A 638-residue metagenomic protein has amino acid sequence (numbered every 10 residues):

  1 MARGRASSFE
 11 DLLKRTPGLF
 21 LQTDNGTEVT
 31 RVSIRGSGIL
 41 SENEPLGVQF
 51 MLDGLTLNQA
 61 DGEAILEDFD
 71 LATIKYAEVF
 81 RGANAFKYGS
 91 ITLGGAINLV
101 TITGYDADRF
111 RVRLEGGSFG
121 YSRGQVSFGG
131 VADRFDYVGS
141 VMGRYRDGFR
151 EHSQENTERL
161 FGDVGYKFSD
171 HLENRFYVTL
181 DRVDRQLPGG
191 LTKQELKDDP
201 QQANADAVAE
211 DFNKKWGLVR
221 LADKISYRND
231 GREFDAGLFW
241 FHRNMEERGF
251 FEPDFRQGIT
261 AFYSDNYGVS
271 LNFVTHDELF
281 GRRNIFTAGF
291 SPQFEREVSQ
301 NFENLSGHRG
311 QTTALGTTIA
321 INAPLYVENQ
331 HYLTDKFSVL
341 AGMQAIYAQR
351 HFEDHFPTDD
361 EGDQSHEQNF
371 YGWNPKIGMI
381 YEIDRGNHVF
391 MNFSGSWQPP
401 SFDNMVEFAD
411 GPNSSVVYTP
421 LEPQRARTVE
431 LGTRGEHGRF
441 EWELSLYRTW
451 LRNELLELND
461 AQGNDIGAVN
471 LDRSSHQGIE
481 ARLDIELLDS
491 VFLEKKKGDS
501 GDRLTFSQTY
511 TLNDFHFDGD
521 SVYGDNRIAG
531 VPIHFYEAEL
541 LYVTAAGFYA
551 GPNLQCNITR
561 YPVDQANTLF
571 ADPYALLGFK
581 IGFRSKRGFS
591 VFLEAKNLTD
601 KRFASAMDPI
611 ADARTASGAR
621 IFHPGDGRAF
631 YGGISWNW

Functional and structural regions predicted by a protein language model:
E10-L55: Extracytoplasmic beta-strand/coil segments of soluble accessory domains associated with Gram-negative outer-membrane
V48, L55-R81: Short acidic/polar hinge/loop motifs at secondary-structure boundaries that mediate gating or recognition
R109, G116-Y145, R150-P188, N213-N229 (+5 more regions): Transmembrane beta-barrel wall of Gram-negative outer-membrane proteins
F135, K224-N229, E233-G249, E382 (+6 more regions): Membrane-embedded beta-barrel scaffold of Gram-negative outer-membrane proteins
S169, D277-Q293, G316-W450, I485 (+4 more regions): Structural signature of Gram-negative outer-membrane beta-barrels, strongest in the C-terminal barrel of TonB-dependent
E173-R175, T179, K215-P357, E382 (+5 more regions): Face-selective signature of the C-terminal outer-membrane beta-barrel domain
V274-T275, F280, D335, V339 (+5 more regions): Gram-negative outer-membrane beta-barrel transporters
W397, S500, L504, C556-V563 (+1 more regions): C-terminal beta-signal and adjacent terminal beta-strands/loops of Gram-negative outer-membrane beta-barrel proteins
